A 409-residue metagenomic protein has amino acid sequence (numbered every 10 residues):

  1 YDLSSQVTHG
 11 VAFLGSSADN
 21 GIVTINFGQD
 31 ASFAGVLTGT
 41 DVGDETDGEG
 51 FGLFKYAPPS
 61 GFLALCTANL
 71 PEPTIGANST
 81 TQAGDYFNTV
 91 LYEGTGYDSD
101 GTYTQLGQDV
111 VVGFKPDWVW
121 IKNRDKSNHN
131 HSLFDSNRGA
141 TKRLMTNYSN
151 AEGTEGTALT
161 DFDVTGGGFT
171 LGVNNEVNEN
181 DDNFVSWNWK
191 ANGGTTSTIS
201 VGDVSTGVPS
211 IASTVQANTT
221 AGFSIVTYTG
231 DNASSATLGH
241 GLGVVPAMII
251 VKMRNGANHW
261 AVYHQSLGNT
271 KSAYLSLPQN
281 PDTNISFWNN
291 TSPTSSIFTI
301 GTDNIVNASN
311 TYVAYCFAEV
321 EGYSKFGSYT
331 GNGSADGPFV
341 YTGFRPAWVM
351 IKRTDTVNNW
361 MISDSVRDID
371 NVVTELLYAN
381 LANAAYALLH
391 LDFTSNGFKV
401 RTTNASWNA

Functional and structural regions predicted by a protein language model:
D2-A409: Surface-exposed molecular-recognition determinants
